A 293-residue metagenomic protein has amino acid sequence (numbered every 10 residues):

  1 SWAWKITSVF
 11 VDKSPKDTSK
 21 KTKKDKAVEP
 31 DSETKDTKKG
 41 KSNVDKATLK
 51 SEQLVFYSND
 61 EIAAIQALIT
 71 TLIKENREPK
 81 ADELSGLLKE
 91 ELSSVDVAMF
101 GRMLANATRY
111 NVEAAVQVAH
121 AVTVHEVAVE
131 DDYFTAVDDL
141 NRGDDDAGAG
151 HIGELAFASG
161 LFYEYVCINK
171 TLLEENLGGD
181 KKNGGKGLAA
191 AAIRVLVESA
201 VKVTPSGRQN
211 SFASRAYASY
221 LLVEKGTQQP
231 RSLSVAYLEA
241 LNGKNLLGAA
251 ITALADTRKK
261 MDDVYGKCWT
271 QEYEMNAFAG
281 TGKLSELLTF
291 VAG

Functional and structural regions predicted by a protein language model:
S1-G293: Basic polyanion-binding and macromolecular-assembly surfaces
